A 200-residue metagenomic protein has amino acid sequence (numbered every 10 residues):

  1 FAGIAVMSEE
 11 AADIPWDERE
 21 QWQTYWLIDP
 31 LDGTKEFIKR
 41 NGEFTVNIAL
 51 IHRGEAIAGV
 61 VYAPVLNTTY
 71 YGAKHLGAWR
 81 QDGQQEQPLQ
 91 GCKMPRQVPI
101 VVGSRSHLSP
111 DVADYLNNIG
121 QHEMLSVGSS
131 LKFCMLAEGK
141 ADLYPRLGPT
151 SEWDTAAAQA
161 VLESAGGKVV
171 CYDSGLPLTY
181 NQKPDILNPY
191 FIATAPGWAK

Functional and structural regions predicted by a protein language model:
F1-H52, V60: Flexible, acidic active-site loops/lids enriched in D/E/S/T/G that coordinate Mg2+ and/or position polar
A5, G120-E123, K168: Conserved beta-strand segments of alpha/beta enzyme cores
S8-E10, D82, G128, D173: Short loop/edge segments at beta-strand edges and connector loops that shape dinucleotide/nucleotide cofactor-binding
E10-W16, L131-K132, L176-N181: Short, solvent-exposed loop/turn elements at beta->coil junctions and helix N-caps that rim active or binding pockets
Q23-Y25, I57, P99, D142: Conserved acidic residues
I48-C134, Q182-K200: Acidic beta-strand-loop-alpha-helix segment within the catalytic core of divalent metal-dependent phosphate-processing
D114-N118, C134-K200: Oxyanion/phosphate-interacting regions
